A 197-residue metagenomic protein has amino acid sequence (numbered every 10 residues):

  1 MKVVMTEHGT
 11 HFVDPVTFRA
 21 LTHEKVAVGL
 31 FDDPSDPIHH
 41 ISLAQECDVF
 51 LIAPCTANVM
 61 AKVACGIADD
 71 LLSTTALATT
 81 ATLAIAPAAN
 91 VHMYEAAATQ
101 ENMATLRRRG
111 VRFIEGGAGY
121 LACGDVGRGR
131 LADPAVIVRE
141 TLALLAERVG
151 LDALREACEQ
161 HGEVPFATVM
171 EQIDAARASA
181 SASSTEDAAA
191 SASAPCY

Functional and structural regions predicted by a protein language model:
M1-L83, V91-S179, S183-C196: A cross-family phosphate/adenosyl-ligand binding-site feature
A88: G-domain G4 guanine-recognition motif of GTPases
